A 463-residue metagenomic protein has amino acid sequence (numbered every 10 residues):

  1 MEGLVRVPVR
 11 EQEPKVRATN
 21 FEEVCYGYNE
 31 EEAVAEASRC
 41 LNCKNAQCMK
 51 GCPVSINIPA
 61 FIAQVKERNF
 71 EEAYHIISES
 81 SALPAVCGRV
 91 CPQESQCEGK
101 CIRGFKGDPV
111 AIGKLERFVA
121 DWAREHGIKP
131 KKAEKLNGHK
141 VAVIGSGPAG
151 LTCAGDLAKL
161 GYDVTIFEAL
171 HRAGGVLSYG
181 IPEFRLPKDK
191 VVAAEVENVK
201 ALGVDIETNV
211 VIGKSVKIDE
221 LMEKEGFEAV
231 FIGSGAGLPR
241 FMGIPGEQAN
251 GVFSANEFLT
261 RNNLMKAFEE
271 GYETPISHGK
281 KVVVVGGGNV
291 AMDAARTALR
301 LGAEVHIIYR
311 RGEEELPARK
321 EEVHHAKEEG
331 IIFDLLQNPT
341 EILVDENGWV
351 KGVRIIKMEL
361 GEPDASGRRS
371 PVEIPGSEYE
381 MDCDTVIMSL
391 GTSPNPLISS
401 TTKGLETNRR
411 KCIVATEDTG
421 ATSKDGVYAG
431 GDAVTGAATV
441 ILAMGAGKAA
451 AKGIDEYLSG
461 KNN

Functional and structural regions predicted by a protein language model:
R17-A35, N57-R89, K106-A133, N262-N263: Ferredoxin-type iron-sulfur electron-transfer modules in oxidoreductases and energy-metabolism complexes
N42-E67, V86-V119, T165, R172 (+1 more regions): Iron-sulfur cluster-binding cysteine motifs and their immediate structural context in ferredoxin-like electron-transfer
E72, K135-L136, K140-I144, V196-I244 (+4 more regions): Feature captures the FAD/FMN-dependent oxidoreductase FAD-binding
V119-K135, V192, E197-V211, P239-L301 (+2 more regions): Glycine-rich dinucleotide-binding loop and its adjacent helix/turn
H139-T165, A291-L299: N-terminal Rossmann-like FAD-binding beta1-loop-alpha1 element of flavoenzymes
D163-I166, L170-A201, D205-E207, A295-E341: Rossmann-like dinucleotide-binding cores of NAD(P)H-dependent redox enzymes
Q248-G279, P363-A437: FAD-site-proximal beta/loop scaffold in flavoenzymes
A433-G460: A conserved FAD-binding loop/helix module that cradles the flavin
